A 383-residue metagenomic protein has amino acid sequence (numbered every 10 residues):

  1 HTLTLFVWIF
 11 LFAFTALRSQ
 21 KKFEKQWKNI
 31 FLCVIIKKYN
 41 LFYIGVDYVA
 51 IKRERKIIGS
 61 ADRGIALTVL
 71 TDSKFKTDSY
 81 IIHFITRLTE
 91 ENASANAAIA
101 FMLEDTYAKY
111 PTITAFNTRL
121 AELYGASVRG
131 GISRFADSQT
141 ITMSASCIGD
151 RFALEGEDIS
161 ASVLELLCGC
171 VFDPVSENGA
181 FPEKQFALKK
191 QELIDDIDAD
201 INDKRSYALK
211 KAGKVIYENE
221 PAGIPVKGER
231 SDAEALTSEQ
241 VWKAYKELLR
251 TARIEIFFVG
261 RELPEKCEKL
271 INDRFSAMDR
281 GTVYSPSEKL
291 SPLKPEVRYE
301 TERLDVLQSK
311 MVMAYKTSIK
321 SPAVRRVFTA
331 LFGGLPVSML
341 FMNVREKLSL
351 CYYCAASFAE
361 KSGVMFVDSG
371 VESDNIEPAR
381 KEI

Functional and structural regions predicted by a protein language model:
I9, K21-N29, K38: Polybasic, lysine-rich low-complexity intrinsically disordered segments
A13-A16, F31-D47: Short, positively charged and aromatic/hydrophobic N-terminal segments
V49-S79: N- or domain-start disorder-to-order transition segments that initiate the globular core
V69-A95, A100, R253, R280-F341: His/Glu-based metal-binding/catalytic segments typifying zinc-dependent metallopeptidases
K76-L88, S94-N96, T114-G169, S206-G228 (+3 more regions): M16 family metallopeptidases and their MPP-like homologs
N117-T118, D173-I197, V283-L293: Acidic/histidine-enriched alpha-helical segments
I194-T251: Scaffold signal of the M16-like zinc-metallopeptidase fold and its non-catalytic homologs
S238-R274: Non-catalytic, conformational "gating/processing" segments within enzyme and secreted inhibitor domains
